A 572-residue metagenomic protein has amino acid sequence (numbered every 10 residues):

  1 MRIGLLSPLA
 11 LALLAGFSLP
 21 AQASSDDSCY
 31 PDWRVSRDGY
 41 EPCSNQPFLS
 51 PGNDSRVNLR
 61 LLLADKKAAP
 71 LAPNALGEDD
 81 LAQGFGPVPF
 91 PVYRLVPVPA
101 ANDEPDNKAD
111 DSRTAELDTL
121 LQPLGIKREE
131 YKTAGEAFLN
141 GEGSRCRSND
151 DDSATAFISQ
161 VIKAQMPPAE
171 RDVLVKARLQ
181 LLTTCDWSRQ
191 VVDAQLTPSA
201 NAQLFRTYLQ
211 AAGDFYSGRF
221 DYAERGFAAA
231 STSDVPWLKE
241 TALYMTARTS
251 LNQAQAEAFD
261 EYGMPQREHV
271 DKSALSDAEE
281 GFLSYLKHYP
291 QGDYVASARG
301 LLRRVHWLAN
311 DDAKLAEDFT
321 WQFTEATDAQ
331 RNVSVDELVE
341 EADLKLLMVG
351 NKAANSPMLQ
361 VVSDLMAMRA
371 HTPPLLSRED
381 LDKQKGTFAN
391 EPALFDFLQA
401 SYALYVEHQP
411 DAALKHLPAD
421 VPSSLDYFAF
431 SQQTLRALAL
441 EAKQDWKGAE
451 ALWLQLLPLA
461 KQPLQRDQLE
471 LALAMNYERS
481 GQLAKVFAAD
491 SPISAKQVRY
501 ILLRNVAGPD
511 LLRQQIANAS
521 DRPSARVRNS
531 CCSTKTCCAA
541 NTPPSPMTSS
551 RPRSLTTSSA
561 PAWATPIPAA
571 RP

Functional and structural regions predicted by a protein language model:
M1-Q22: Gram-negative bacterial Sec-dependent N-terminal signal peptides
L13, Q22-P572: Acidic, polar-rich low-complexity tracts and alpha-helical solenoid repeat scaffolds
